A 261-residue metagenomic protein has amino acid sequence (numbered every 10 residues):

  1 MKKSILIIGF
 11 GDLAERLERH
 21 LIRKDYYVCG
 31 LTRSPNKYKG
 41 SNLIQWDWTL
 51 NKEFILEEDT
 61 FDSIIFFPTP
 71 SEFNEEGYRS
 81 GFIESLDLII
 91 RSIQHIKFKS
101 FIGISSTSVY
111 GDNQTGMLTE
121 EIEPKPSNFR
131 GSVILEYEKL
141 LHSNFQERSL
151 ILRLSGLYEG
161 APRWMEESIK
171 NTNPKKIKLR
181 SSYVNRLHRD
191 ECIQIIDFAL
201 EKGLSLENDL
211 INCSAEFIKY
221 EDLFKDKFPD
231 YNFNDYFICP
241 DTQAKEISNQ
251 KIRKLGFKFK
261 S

Functional and structural regions predicted by a protein language model:
I5-G9: Conserved N-terminal Rossmann-fold NAD(P)-binding element of oxidoreductases
A14-E15: N-terminal Rossmann-fold NAD(P) dinucleotide-binding loop
G30-N36: N-terminal Rossmann-fold cofactor-binding loop
I44-L88: NAD(P)H-binding glycine-rich loop region in Rossmannoid oxidoreductase-like domains and their noncatalytic homologs
L88-S127: Conserved Rossmann-fold NAD(P)-dependent oxidoreductase catalytic core, especially the SDR/UDP-sugar
Q114-I151: Catalytic helix-loop patch of NAD(P)-dependent Rossmann-fold dehydrogenases
L157, A161-E167, I177-L200: Substrate-positioning beta->alpha
I195-S248: Mid/C-terminal beta-alpha module of Rossmann-like enzyme folds, strongest in SDR-family dehydrogenases/epimerases
